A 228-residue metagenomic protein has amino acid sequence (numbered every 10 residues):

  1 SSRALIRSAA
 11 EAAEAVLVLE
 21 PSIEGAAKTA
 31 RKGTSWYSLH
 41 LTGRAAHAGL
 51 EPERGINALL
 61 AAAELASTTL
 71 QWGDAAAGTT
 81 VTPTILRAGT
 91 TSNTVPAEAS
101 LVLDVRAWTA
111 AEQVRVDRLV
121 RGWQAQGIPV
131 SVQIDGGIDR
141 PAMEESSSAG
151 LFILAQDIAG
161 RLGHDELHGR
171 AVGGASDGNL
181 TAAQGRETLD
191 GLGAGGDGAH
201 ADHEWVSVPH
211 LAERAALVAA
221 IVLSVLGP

Functional and structural regions predicted by a protein language model:
S2-I6, A88: Distinct, well-ordered alpha-helical segments
L5-E24, L103-V105: A glycine-rich helix N-cap at a beta->alpha junction
P21-A30, S35-P228: Metal-dependent amide/peptide-bond hydrolase catalytic core, centered on the "pita-bread" metallohydrolase fold
